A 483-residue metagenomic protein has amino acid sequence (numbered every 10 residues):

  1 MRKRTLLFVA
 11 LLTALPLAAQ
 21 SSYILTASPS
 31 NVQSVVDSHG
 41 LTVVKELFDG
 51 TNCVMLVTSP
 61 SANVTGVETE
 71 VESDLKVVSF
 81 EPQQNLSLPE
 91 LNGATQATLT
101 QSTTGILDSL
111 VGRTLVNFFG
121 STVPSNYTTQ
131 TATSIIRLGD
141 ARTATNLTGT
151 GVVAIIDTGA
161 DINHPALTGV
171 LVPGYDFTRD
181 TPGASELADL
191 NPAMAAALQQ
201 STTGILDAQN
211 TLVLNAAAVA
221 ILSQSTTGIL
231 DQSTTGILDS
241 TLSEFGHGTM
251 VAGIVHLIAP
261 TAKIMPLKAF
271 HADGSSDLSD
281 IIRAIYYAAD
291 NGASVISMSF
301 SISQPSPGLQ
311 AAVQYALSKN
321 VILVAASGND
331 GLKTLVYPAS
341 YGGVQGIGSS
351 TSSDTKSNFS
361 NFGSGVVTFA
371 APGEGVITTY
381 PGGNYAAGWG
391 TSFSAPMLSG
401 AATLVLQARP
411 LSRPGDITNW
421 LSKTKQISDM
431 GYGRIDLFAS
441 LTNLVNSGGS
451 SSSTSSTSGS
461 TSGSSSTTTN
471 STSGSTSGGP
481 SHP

Functional and structural regions predicted by a protein language model:
R2-A19: Gram-negative bacterial Sec-dependent N-terminal signal peptides
A19-T100, G149, V295: Inhibitory N-terminal propeptides of secreted protease zymogens
I24, L56, E81, V152-I155 (+6 more regions): Structural recognition of the beta-strand scaffold that forms the well-ordered cores of secreted hydrolase catalytic
K45-E46, D280, A289-F300, P307-A312 (+4 more regions): C-terminal subdomain of the subtilisin-like protease fold in secreted/lumenal serine endopeptidases
E72-V152, A160, P165-A166, A184-M194 (+8 more regions): Protease zymogen maturation seam
R142-T148, G253-A259, S275-S297, S306-V324 (+3 more regions): Mature extracellular/periplasmic domains of secretome proteins
G151, T158, L171-P173, F177-Q304 (+3 more regions): Subtilisin-like peptidase catalytic core
R179-D180, A220, V321, V336-Q407 (+2 more regions): Extracellular S/T/G-rich loop segment that most often corresponds to the catalytic His/Ser-adjacent loop
